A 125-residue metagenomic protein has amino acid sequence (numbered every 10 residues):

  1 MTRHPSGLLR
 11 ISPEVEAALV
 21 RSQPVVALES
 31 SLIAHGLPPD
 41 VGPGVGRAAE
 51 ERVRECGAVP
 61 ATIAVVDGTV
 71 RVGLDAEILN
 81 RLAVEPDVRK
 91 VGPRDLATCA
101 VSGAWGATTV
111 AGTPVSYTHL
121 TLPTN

Functional and structural regions predicted by a protein language model:
T2-E55: N-terminal glycine-/serine-/threonine-rich phosphate-binding loop
R3-P5, S102-W105: Short, flexible loop segments at the rims of nucleotide/cofactor-binding pockets, characterized by
I11-V15, V110-S116: Short, charged beta->alpha transition segments
S30, H35, P43-C99: Glycine-rich nucleotide/cofactor/substrate-binding loop typically near the N-terminus or early in the first domain
G44, A104-G112: Glycine-rich anion/phosphate-binding loops
A97-S102, L120: A short, small-residue-rich loop immediately preceding and capping a beta-strand
T118-T124: Conserved small/polar residues in nucleotide/adenosyl-binding loops
